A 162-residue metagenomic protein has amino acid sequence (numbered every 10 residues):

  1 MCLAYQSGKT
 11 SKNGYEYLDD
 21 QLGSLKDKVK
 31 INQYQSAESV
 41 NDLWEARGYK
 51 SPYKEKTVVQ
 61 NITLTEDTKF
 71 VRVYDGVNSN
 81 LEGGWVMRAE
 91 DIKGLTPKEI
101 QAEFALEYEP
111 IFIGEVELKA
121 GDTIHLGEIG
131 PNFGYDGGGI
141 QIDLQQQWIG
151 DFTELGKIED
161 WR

Functional and structural regions predicted by a protein language model:
C2, K9-R162: Catalytic toxin/effector domains delivered as secreted proteins or via bacterial secretion systems
